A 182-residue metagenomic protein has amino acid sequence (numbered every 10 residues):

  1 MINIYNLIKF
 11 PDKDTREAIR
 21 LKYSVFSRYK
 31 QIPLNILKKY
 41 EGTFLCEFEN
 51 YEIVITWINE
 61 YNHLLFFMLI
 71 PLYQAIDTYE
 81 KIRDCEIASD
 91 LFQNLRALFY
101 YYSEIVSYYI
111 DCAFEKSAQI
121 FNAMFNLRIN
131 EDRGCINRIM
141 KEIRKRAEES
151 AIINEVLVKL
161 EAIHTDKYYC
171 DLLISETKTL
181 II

Functional and structural regions predicted by a protein language model:
M1-S103: Charged alpha-helical initiation segments
F92-I182: Short non-catalytic regulatory patches outside canonical folded cores
